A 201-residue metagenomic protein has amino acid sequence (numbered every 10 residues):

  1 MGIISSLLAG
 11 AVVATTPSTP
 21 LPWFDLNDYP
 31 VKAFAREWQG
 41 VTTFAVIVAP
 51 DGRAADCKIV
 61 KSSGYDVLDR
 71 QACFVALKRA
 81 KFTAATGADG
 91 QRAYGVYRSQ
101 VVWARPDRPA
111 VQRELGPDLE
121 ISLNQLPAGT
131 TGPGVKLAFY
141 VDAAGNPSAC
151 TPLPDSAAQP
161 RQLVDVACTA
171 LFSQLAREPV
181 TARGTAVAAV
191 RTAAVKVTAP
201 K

Functional and structural regions predicted by a protein language model:
G2-I4, G10-K201: Charge-biased low-complexity segments
